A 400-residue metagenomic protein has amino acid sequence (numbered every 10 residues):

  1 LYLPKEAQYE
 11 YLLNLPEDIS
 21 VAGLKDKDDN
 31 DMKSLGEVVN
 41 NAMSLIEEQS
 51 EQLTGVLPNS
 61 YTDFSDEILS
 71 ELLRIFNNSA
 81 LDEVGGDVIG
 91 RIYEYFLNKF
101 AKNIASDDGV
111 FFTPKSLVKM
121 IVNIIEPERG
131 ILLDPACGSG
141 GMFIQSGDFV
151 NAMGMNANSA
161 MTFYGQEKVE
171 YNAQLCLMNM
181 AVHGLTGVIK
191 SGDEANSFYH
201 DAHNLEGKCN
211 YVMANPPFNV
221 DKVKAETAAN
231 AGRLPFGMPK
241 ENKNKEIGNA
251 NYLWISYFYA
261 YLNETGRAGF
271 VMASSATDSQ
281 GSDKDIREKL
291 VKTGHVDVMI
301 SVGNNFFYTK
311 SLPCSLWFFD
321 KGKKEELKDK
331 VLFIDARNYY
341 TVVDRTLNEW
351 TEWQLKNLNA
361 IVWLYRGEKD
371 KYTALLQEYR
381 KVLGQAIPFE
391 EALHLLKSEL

Functional and structural regions predicted by a protein language model:
L1-E128, V188-H203, S301-N304, L327-A336 (+1 more regions): Non-catalytic, mostly N-terminal accessory regions of nucleic-acid modification and defense proteins
G36-A42, L57-D63, V84-G90, G141-D148 (+3 more regions): Short, functional N-terminal and low-complexity linear motifs
I46-S50, D66-E71, Y93-N98, V150-M155 (+4 more regions): Short amphipathic alpha-helical segments, especially helix-boundary/capping motifs
D107-A214, N219-N230, G237-E241, Y252-L253 (+3 more regions): Conserved S-adenosyl-L-methionine
E206-L400: A conserved structural/catalytic subdomain of Rossmann-like adenosyl-cofactor enzymes
